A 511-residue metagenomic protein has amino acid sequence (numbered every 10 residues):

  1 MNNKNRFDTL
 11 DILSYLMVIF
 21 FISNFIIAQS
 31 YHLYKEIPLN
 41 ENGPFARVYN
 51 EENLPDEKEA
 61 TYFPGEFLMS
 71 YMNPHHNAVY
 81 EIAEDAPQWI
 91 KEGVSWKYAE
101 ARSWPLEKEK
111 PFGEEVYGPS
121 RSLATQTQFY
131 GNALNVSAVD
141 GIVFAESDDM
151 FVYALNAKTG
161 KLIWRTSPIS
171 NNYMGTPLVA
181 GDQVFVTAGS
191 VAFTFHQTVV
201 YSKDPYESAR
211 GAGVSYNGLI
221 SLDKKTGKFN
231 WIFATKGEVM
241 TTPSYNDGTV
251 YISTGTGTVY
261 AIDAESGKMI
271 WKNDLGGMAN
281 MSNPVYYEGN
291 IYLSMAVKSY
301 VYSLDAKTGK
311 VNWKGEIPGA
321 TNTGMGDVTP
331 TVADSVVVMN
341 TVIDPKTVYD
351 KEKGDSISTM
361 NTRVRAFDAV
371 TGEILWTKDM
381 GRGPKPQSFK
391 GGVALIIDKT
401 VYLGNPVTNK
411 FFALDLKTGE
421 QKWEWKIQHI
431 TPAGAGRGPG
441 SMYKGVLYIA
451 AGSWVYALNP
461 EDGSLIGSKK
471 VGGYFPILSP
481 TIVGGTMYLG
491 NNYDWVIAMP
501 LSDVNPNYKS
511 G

Functional and structural regions predicted by a protein language model:
M1-T9: N-terminal secretory signal peptides that target proteins for export/translocation
S14-N24: Bacterial N-terminal signal peptides
A28-S30: Boundary at the C-terminal end of the N-terminal hydrophobic targeting segment
Y34, P38, E59-P74, E114-E115 (+10 more regions): Repeat-blade elements of multi-bladed beta-propeller folds
L54-E115, S215-Y216: Blade/loop signatures of beta-propeller domains
N156-T159, D223-T226, D263-G267, D305-G309 (+4 more regions): Short loop/turn segments that connect beta-strands within beta-propeller blades
K161-W164, K228-W231, K268-W271, N312-W313 (+4 more regions): A structural motif specific to WD40 beta-propellers
M499-K509: Short loop/turn segments immediately following beta-strands, especially the blade-tip and inter-blade linker loops
